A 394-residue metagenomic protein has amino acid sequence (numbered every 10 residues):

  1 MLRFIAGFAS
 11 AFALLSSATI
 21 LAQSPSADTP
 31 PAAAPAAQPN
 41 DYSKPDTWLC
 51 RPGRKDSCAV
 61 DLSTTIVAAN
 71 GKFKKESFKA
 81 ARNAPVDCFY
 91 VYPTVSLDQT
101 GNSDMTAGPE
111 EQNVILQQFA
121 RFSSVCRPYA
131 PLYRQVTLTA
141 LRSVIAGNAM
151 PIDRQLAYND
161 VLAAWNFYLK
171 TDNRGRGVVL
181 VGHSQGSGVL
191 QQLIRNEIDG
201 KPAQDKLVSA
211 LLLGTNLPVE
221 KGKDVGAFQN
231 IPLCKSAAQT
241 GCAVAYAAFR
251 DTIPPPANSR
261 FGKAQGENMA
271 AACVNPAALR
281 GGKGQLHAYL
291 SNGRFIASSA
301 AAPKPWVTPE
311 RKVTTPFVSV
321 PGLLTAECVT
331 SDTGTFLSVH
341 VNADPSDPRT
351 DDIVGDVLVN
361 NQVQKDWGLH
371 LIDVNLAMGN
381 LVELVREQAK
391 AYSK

Functional and structural regions predicted by a protein language model:
M1-F4: Positively charged n-region of N-terminal signal peptides that target proteins for export
A6-S17: Bacterial N-terminal signal peptides
A18-A22: Sec/Tat signal peptide C-region and signal peptidase I cleavage site
Q23-P109: N-terminal low-complexity, Ser/Thr- and acidic-residue-enriched intrinsically disordered segments
D46, P52-R54, A81-A84, Y90-G177 (+1 more regions): Active-site catalytic motif of lipid deacylating hydrolases and related acyltransferases
D87-V91, Y129-L132, V179-L180, S209-L212 (+1 more regions): Structural recognition of the beta-strand scaffold that forms the well-ordered cores of secreted hydrolase catalytic
Q155-R174, R195-G355, V359: Surface cap/lid and interfacial helix-loop subdomains adjacent to catalytic sites that gate substrate access
G182-G186, L190: Gly/Ala-rich beta-loop-alpha elbow adjacent to hydrolase catalytic centers
